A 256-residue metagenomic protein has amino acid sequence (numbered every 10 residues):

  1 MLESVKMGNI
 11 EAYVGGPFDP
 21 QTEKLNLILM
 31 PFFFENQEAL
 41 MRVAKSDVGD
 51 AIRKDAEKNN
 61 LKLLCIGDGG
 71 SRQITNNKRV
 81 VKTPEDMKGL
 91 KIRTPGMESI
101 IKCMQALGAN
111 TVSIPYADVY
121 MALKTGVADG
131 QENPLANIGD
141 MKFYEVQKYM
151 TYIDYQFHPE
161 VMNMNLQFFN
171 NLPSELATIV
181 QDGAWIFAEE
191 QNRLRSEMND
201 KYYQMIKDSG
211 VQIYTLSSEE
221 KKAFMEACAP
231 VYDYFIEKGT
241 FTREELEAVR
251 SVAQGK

Functional and structural regions predicted by a protein language model:
M1-A39, V48-D50, K54-K256: N-terminal secretory/targeting leader peptides
